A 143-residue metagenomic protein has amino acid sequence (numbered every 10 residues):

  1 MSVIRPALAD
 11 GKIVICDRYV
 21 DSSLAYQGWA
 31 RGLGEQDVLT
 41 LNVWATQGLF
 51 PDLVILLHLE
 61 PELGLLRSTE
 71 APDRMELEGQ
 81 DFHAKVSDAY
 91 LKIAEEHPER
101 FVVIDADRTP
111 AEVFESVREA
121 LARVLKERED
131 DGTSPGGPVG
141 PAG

Functional and structural regions predicted by a protein language model:
S2-A7: N-terminal phosphate/diphosphate-binding loop that engages ATP/GTP or pyrophosphate donors across diverse enzyme folds
D10-I13: Loop/turn-to-beta-strand initiation segments
I15, L53-I55, V102-I104: Hydrophobic/aromatic beta-strand patches that form the interior of the parallel beta-sheet core in alpha/beta enzyme
R18, S22-D88, K92: A glycine- and Lys/Arg-enriched "phosphate-lid" helix/loop adjacent to the NTP-binding pocket of small-molecule kinases
E62-G143: NTP-dependent small-molecule kinase module
